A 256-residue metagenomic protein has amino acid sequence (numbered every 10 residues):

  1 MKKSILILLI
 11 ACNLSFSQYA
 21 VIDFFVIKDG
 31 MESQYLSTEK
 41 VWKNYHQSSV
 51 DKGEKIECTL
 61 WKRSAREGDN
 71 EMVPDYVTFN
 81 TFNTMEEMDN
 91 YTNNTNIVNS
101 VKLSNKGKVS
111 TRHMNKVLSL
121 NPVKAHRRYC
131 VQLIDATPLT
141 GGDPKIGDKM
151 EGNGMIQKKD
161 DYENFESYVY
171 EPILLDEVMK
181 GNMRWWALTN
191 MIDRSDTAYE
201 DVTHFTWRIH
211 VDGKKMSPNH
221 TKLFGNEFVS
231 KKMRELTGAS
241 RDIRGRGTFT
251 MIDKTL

Functional and structural regions predicted by a protein language model:
K2-K3, R184: Basic side chains
K3-S15: Sec-dependent N-terminal signal peptides
S17-K102, T111-L256: Short S/T/G/P-rich N-terminal loop/turn motif that feeds into the first structured element of a domain
